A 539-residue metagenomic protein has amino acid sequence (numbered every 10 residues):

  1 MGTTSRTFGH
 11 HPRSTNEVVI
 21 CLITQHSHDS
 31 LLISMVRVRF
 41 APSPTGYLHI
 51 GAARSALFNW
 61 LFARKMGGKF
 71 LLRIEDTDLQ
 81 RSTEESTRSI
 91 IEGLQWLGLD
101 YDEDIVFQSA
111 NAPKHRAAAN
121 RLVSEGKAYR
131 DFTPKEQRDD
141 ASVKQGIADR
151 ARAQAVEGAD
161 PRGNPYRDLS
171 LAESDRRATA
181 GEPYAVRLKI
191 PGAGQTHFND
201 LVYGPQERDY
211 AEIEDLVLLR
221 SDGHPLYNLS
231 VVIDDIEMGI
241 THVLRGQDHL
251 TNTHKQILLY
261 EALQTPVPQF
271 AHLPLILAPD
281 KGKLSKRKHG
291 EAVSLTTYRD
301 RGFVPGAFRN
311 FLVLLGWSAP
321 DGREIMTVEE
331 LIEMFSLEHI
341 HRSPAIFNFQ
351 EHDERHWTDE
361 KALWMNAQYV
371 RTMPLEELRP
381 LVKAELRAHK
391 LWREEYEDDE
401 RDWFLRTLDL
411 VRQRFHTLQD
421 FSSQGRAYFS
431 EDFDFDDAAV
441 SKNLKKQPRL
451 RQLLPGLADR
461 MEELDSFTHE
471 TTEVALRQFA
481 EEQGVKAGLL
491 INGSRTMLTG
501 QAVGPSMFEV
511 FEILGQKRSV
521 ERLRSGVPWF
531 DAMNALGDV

Functional and structural regions predicted by a protein language model:
H26: Cationic, low-complexity basic patches in intrinsically disordered or flexible, solvent-exposed regions
I33-R152, T251-T265, A307: N-terminal Rossmann-like or analogous alpha/beta NTP/dinucleotide-binding catalytic cores that position adenine
N59, I90, L122, G126 (+8 more regions): Residue-level signal for inorganic ion chemistry
R130, K135-H272, L277-K286, S294-L295: Active-site cores that bind ATP or allylic diphosphates and position pyrophosphate for catalysis
Q264-F435, T499-V539: Catalytic adenosine-cofactor/nucleotide-binding cores of aminoacyl-tRNA synthetases and other
K446-L498, V503: C-terminal accessory/binding modules appended to enzymatic or scaffolding proteins
